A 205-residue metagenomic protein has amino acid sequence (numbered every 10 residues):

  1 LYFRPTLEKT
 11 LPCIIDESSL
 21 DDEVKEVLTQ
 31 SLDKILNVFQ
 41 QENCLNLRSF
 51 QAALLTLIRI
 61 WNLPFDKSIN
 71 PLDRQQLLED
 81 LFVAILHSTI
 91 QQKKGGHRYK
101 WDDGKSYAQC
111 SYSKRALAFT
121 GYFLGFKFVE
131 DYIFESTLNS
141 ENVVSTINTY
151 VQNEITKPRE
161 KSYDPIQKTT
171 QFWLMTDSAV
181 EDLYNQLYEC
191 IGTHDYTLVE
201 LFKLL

Functional and structural regions predicted by a protein language model:
L1-L32, N43-C44: Conserved small helical "lid"/interfacial subdomain of P-loop NTPases
T6-L7, N46, M175-A179: General structural signal for secondary-structure boundaries
L28-D33, V38, K67-R74: Short, glycine/acidic-rich hinge or "gate" loops at secondary-structure transitions that mediate conformational
E42-L55: The conserved phosphate-sensing helix
T56-I60: A short structural micro-motif
P64-L205: Extended alpha-helical coiled-coil/bundle linker/stalk regions that scaffold oligomerization and domain organization
